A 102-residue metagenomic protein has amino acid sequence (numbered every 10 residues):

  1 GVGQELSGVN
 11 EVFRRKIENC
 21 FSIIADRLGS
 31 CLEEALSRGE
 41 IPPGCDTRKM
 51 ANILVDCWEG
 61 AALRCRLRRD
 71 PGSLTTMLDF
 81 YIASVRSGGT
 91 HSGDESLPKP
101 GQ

Functional and structural regions predicted by a protein language model:
G1-V12: Amphipathic alpha-helical segments used for helix-helix packing
R14-A25, A51: Amphipathic, non-transmembrane alpha-helical scaffold segments
S22-R38, R48, C57, R64-Q102: C-terminal peripheral helix-coil segments that are non-catalytic and often amphipathic
P43, T47-A51: Membrane-interface starts of transmembrane alpha-helices
